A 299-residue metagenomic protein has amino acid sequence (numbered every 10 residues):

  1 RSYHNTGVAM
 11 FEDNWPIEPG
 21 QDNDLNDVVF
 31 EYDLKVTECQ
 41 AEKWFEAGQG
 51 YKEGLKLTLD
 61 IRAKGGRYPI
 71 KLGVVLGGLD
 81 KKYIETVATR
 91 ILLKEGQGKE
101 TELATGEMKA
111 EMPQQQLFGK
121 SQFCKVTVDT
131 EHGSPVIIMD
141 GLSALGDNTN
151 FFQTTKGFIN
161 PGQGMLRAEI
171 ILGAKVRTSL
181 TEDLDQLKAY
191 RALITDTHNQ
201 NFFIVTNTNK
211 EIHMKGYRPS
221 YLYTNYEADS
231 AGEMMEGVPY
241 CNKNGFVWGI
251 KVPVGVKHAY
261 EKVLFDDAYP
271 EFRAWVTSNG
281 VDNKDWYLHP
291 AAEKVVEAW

Functional and structural regions predicted by a protein language model:
R1-W299: Non-catalytic accessory regions used for complex assembly or targeting
